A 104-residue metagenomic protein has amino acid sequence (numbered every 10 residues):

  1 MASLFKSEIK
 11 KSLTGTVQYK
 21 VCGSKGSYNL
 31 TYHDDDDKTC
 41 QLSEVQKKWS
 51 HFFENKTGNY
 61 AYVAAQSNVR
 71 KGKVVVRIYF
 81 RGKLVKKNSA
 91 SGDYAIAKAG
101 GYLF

Functional and structural regions predicted by a protein language model:
M1-T14, K20, H33: N-terminal Sec-dependent export signals
E8-S12, S50-G58, L103-F104: Extracellular and analogous surface-interaction loops
V17-C22, G58-N68: Hydrophobic beta-strand segments within beta-rich accessory/binding domains
K20, T31, V75-Y79: Beta-strand signatures of extracellular beta-sandwich domains
C22-Y28, V69-G72: Short proline/glycine-enriched turn/loop motifs at strand-loop junctions of beta-rich domains
D37-T57, N88-A95: Short, solvent-exposed S/T- and G/P-enriched segments that are highly enriched in secreted/extracellular and lumenal
Q41, S67-N68, R77-D93: Short, exposed beta-strand-loop hairpins at the edges of beta-sheets in extracellular/periplasmic proteins
I96-L103: Short, low-complexity, Pro/Ser/Thr/Gly-rich segments in the mature regions of secreted, periplasmic
